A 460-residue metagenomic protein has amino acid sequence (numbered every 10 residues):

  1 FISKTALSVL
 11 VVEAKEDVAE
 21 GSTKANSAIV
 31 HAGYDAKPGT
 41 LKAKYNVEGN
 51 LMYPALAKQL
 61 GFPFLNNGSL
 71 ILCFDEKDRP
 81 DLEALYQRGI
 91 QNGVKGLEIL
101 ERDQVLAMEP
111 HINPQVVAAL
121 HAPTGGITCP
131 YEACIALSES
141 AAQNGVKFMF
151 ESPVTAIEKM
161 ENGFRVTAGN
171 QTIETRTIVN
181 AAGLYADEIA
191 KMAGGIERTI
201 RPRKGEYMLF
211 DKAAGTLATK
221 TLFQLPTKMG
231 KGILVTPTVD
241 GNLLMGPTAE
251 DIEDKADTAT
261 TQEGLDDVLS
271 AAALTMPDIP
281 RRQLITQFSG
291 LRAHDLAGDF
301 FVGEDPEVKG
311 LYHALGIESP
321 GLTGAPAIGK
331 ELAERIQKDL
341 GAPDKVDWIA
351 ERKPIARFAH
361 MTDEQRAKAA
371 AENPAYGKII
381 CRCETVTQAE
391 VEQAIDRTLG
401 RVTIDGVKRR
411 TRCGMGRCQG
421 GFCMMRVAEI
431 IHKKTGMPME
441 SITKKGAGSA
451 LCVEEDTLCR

Functional and structural regions predicted by a protein language model:
S3-A25: Glycine-rich FAD pyrophosphate-binding loop
A28-M108, V117, G232-I233: Dinucleotide-binding Rossmann-like beta1-alpha1 core, especially the glycine-rich loop that anchors the ADP
K37-P38, K44-V47, L72-D81, L120-A142 (+4 more regions): Short beta-strand to alpha-helix junction loop
L120-T177, Y185: Helical element adjacent to the flavin cofactor pocket in flavoenzyme catalytic cores
A136, G230, V239-D240, D251-I379 (+3 more regions): C-terminal catalytic lobe of FAD-dependent flavoproteins
I157-N162, V166-G246, E250-T261, S270 (+2 more regions): Flavin-dependent oxidoreductases
A256, T387-T398, G421-M439: Iron-sulfur (Fe-S) cluster-binding segments and ferredoxin-like electron-carrier domains, especially [2Fe-2S]
K408-M424, S441-R460: Short Fe-S-cluster ligation motifs
